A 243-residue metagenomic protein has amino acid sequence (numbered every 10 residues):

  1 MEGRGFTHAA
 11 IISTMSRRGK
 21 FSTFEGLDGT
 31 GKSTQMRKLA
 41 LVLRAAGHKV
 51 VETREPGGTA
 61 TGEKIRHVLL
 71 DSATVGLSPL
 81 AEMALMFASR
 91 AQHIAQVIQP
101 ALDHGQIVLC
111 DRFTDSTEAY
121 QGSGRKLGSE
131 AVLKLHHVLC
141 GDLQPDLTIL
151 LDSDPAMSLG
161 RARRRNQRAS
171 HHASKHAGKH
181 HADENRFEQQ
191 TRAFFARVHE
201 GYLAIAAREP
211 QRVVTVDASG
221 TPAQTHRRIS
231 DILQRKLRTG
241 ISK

Functional and structural regions predicted by a protein language model:
A9-M15, A40, A156-K243: NTP-dependent small-molecule kinase module
R17-F21: Pre-Walker A (Motif I) flank of P-loop NTPase domains
F24: Hydrophobic anchor at the beta1->P-loop junction of P-loop NTPases
L27: P-loop (Walker A) phosphate-binding loop of NTP-binding proteins
K32: Conserved lysine of the Walker
Q35: Hydrophobic positions on the alpha1 helix immediately C-terminal to the Walker A/P-loop
A46-L143: ATP-dependent small-molecule kinase phosphotransfer cores that center on conserved nucleotide phosphate-binding segments
C110-R112, G141-A162: Conserved phosphate-donor/acceptor-positioning beta-strand/loop module used by diverse small-molecule
